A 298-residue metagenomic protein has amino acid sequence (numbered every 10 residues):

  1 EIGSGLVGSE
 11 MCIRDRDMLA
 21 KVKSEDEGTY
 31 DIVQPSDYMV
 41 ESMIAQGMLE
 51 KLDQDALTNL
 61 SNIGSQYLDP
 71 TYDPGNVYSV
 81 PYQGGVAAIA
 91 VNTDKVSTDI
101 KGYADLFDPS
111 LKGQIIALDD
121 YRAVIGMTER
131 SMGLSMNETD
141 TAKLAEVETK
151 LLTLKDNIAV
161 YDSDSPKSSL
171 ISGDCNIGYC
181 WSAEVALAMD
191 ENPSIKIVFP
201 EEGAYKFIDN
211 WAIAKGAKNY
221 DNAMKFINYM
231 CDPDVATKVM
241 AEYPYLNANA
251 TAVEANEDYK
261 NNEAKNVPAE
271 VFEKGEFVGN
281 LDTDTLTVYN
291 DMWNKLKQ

Functional and structural regions predicted by a protein language model:
E1-G8, C12-I13: Single conserved hydrophobic/aromatic residue that forms the stacking wall/gate of nucleotide- or nucleobase-binding
S9-E10, D17-N62, D94: Extracytoplasmic "Venus flytrap"/periplasmic binding protein-like
E27-P35, E50-I89, Q114-I116: A structural signal for short loop-to-beta-strand junctions that line the ligand-binding cleft of periplasmic/secreted
D37-E50, Y72-K101, R122-M132, I208-A212: Periplasmic solute-binding protein
E50-S61, S79, P193-Y205, A214-A217: Short beta-strand->loop
I116-D120, T128, N137-E202: Ligand-binding pocket segment of bilobal, Venus flytrap-like solute-binding proteins
Y205, A214-E273: Mature extracytoplasmic/periplasmic domains
A269-Q298: Conserved C-terminal helix/tail region of periplasmic/extracytoplasmic solute-binding proteins
